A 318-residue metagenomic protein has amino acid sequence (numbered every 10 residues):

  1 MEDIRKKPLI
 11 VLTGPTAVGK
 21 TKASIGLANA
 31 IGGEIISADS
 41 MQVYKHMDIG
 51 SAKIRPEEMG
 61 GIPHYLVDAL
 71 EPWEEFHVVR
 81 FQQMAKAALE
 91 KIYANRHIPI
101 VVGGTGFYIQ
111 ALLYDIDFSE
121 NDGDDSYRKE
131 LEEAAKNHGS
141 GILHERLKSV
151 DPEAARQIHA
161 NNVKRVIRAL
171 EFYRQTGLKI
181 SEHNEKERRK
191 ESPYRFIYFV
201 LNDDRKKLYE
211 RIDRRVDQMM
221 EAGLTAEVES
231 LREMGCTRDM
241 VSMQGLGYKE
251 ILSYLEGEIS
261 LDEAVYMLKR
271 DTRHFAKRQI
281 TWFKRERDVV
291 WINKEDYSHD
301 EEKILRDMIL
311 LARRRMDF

Functional and structural regions predicted by a protein language model:
M1-F318: Phosphate/pyrophosphate-binding catalytic cores of soluble transferases and nucleic-acid-acting enzymes
